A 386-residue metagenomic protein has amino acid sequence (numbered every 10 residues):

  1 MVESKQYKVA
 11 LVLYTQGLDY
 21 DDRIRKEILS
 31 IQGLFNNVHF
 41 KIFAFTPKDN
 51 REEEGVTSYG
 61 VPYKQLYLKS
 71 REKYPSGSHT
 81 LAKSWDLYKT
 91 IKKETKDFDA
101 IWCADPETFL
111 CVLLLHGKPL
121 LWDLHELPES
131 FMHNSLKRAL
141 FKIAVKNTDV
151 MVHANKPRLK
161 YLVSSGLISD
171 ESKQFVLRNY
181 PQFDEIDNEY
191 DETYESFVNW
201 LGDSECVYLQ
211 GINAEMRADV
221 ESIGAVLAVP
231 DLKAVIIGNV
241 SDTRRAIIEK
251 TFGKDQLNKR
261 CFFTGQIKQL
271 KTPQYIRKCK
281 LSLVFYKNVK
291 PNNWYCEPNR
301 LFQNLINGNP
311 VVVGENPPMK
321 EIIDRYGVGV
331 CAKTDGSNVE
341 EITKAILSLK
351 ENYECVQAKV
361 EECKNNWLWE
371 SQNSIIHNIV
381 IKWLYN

Functional and structural regions predicted by a protein language model:
K8-L13, V152, P181, Y194-R217 (+2 more regions): Conserved donor-binding/catalytic core segment of Leloir-type glycosyltransferases
L13-D19, S30-A82, R158, I168-K173 (+2 more regions): N-terminal strand-loop element at the rim of the active site of nucleotide-sugar-dependent glycosyltransferases
D22, A214-A218, L270-Y275, S282-Q303 (+1 more regions): Nucleotide-sugar-dependent
D22, E192, T334-E340, K350-K382: A charged, aromatic-enriched C-terminal amphipathic alpha-helix characteristic of glycosyltransferases across folds
L29, W85-K92, L110, W122 (+1 more regions): Membrane-proximal helix-turn-helix segments that form the acceptor-binding/catalytic region of lipid-linked
P47-K48, Q210-I212, K233-I248, G265: Glycosyltransferase donor-sugar binding loop
C111-V112, K146-Q174, R178-I186, I247 (+1 more regions): A short, active-site helix/loop in glycosyltransferases that binds the activated sugar's phosphate group
G238, A246-Q274: Nucleotide-activated donor-binding/catalytic signature segment of Leloir-type glycosyltransferases, i.e., the conserved
